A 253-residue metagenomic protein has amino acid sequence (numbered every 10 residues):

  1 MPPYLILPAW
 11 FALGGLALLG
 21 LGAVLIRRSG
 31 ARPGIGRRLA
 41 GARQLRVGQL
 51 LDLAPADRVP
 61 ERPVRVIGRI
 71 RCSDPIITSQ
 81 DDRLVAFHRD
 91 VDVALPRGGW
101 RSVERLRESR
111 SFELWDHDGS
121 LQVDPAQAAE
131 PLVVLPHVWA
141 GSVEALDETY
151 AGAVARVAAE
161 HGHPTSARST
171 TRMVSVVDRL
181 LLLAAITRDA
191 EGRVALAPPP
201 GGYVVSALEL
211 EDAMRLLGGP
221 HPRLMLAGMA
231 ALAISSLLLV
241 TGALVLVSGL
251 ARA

Functional and structural regions predicted by a protein language model:
P2-L16, R252-A253: Hydrophobic alpha-helical transmembrane segments
A9-R28, L232-G242: Alpha-helical membrane-embedded segments
A23-L39, V247-A251: Juxtamembrane/interface segments at transmembrane-helix termini
P33-T78, R83-V85: OB-fold nucleic-acid-binding modules
A86-P200, P220-A227, G249-R252: Charged, low-complexity helical/coil segments in non-catalytic cytosolic or luminal regions
P199-S235: Cytosolic-side membrane-insertion boundary helix
L238-A253: Juxtamembrane boundary at the C-terminal end of a transmembrane helix
